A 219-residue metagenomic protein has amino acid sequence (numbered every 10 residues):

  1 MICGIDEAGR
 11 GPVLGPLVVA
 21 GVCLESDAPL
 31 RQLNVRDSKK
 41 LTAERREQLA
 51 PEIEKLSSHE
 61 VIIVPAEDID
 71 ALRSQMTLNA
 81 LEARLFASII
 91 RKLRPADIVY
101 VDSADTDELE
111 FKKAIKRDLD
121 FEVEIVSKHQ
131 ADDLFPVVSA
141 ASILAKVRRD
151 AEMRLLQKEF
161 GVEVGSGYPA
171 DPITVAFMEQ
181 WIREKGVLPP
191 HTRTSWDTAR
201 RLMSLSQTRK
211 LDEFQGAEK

Functional and structural regions predicted by a protein language model:
M1-K219: RNase H-like, Mg2+-dependent phosphodiesterase core, and more generally RNA phosphate-backbone-engaging helix-loop
